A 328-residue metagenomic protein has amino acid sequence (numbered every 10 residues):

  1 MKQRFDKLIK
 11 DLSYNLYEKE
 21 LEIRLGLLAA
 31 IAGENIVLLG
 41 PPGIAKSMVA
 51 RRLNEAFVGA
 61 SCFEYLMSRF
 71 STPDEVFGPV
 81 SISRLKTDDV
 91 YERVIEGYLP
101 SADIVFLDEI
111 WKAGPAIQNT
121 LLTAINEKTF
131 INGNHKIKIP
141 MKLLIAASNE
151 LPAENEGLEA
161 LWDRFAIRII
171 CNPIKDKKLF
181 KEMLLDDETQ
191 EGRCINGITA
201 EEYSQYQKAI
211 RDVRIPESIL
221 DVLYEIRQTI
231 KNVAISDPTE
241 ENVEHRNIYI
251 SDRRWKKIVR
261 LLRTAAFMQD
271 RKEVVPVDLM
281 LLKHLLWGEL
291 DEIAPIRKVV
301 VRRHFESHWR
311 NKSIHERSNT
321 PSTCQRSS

Functional and structural regions predicted by a protein language model:
M1-K2, N15-L16, E154, I169-N242 (+1 more regions): Conserved C-terminal "switch" segment of AAA+ ATPases
K2-P42: Pre-Walker A (pre-P-loop) alpha-helix and adjacent loop at the N terminus of AAA/AAA+ ATPase modules, a conserved
E18, G26, L38, V76 (+6 more regions): Conserved RecA-like P-loop NTPase ATPase core
R24, I31-G33, V58-G59, L99-S101 (+1 more regions): Short loop/turn elements that form and flank the Walker-type P-loop nucleotide-binding site in RecA-like NTPase cores
L25-L28, I82-V105: Conserved alpha-helical scaffold flanking the Walker A/P-loop in AAA+ ATPase domains
L27-R69: Walker A/P-loop
A60, E64, S83-D89, I104-I198 (+2 more regions): Canonical AAA+ ATPase core
S236-K256, L261-S328: C-terminal engagement/docking regions of AAA+ P-loop ATPases
